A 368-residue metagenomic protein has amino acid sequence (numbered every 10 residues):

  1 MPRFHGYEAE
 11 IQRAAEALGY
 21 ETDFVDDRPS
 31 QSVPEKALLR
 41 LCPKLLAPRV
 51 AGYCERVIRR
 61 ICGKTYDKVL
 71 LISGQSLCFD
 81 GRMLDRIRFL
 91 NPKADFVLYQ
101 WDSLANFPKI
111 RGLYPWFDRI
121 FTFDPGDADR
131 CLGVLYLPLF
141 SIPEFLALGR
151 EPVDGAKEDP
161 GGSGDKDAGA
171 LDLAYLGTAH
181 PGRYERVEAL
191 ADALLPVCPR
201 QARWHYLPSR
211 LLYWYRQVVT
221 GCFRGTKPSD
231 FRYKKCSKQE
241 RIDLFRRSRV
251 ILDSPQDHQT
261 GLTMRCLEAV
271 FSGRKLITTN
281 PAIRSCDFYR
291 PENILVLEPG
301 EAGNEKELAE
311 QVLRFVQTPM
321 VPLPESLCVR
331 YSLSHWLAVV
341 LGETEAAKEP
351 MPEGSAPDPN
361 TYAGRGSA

Functional and structural regions predicted by a protein language model:
M1-K44, Y53-C54, G63-K64, S73-R82 (+6 more regions): Nucleotide-sugar donor-binding catalytic core of glycosyltransferases
R59, D85-F89, N106: Catalytic alpha-helical scaffold of carbohydrate-active enzymes acting on polysaccharides/glycoconjugates
L70: N-terminal Rossmann-like NAD(P) cofactor-binding module of classical short-chain dehydrogenase/reductase
I87-P92, G112-P115, D167, S272: Short, conserved loop/helix-junction motifs that constitute active-site signature segments in enzyme catalytic cores
I87-S103, F121: Active-site proximal beta-strand in glycosyltransferases
R246-S248, E268-G273: Conserved donor-binding/catalytic loop of nucleotide-activated donor transferases
C286-Q311: Change "using UDP/GDP/dTDP sugars" to "using nucleotide sugars
G303-G354, D358: A charged, aromatic-enriched C-terminal amphipathic alpha-helix characteristic of glycosyltransferases across folds
